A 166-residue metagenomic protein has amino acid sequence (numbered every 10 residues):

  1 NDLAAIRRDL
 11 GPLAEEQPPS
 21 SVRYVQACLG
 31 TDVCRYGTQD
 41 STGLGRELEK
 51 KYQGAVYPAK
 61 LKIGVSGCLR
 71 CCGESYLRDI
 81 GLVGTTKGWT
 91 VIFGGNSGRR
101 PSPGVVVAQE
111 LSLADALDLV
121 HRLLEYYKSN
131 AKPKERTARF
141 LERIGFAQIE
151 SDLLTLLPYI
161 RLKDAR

Functional and structural regions predicted by a protein language model:
N1-T86, T90, V106: Small-residue-enriched alpha-helical segments and adjacent helix-cap loops that form tight helix-helix packing
D9-E16, K51-A55, R122, Y126-P133 (+1 more regions): Change "in soluble alpha/beta enzymes" to "in soluble alpha/beta proteins
E16-S21, Y57-K62, S129-R143, Y159-A165: Flexible, glycine/charged-enriched surface loops at secondary-structure junctions
D32, N96-P101, T137-F146: Flexible glycine/acidic-rich beta-alpha junction loops that bind and position SAM and/or redox cofactors in anaerobic
T38-T42, L113-L117, R143: Electropositive phosphate-/nucleotide-binding environments in soluble metabolic enzymes
G67, C71, Y76-R136: Mobile "lid/hinge" segments at catalytic clefts and subdomain interfaces of large enzymes
Q148-L153, D164-R166: Long C-terminal interaction/binding lobes of large macromolecular proteins
